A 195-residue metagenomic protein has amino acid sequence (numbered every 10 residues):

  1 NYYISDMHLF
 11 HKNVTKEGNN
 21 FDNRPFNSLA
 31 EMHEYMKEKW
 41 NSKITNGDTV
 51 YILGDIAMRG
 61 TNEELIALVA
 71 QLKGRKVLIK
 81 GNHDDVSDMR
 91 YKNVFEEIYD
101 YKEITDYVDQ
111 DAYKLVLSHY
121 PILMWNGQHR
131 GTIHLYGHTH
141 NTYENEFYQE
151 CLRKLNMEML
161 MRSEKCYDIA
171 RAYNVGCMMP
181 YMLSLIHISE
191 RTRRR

Functional and structural regions predicted by a protein language model:
N1-H8, K114-P121, A172-G176: Active-site-proximal beta-strand elements of phosphoester/diester hydrolases
I4-E103: Core catalytic region of metal-dependent phosphoesterases/phosphodiesterases, especially metallo-beta-lactamase-like
H8, I56-A57, H83-D84, P121-I122 (+2 more regions): Catalytic metal-binding/acid-base residues of hydrolase active sites
V69-K73, F95, N126-R130, C166-Y167: Short, conserved loop/helix-junction motifs that constitute active-site signature segments in enzyme catalytic cores
E96, Y101, T142-C177: Flexible, gly/pro- and Lys/Arg-enriched active-site loops
D100-A112: Short acidic-hydrophobic surface loop/beta-edge motif
D111-F147: Catalytic core of the metallo-beta-lactamase
S184-R194: Residue-level detector of conserved catalytic or cofactor/ligand-binding positions in enzyme active sites
